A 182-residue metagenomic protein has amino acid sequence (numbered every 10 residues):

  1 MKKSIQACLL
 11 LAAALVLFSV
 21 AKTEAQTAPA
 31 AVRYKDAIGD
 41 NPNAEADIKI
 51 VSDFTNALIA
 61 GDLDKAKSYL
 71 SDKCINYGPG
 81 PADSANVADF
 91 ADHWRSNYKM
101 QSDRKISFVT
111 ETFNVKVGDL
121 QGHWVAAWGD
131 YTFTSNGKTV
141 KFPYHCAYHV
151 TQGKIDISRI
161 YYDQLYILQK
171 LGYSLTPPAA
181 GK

Functional and structural regions predicted by a protein language model:
M1-A31: Bacterial Sec-dependent N-terminal signal peptides
T23-A60, D64, S68, P178-K182: Short, low-complexity N-terminal intrinsically disordered segments enriched in polar/charged residues
A30-V32, S158-K182: Low-complexity, intrinsically disordered terminal/linker segments enriched in charged and Gly/Pro repeats
A46, L63-V117, H123: A solvent-exposed, acidic/Ser-Thr-rich amphipathic alpha-helical stretch
I59-A60, T134-N136: Alpha-helix C-terminal capping/termination sites
L120-G122, Y148-D156: Short, solvent-exposed coil/turn segments at beta-strand boundaries
Q121-Y131: A short hydrophobic beta-strand element
A126-W128, T139-C146: Short, surface-exposed coil-to-beta transition loops
